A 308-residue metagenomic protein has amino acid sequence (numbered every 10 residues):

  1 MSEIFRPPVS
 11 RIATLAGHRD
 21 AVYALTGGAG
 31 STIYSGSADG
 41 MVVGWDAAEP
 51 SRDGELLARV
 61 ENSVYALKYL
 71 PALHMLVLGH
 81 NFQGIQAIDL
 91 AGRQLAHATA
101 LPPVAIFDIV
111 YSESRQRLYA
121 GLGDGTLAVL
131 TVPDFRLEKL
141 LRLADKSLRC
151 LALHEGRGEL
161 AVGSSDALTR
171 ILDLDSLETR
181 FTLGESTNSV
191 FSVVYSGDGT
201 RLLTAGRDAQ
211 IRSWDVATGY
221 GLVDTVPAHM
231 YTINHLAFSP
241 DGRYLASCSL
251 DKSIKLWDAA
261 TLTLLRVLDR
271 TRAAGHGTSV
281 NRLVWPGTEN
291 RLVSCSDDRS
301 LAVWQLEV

Functional and structural regions predicted by a protein language model:
L15-V22, L57-V64, T99-I106, L141-L148 (+3 more regions): WD40/WD-repeat beta-propeller blade N-cap
G28-G30, P71-A72, E113-S114, E155-G156 (+3 more regions): Residue-level detector of Asp-centered blade-edge/turn motifs that repeat once per structural unit in beta-propeller
G36-D39, G79-F82, G121-D124, G163-D166 (+3 more regions): Conserved strand-to-loop turn within each blade of WD40 beta-propeller repeats
V42-D46, Q86-I88, L127-L130, T169-L172 (+3 more regions): WD40-repeat beta-propellers
A47-P50, D89-R93, T131-F135, L174-L177 (+3 more regions): Short loop/turn segments that connect beta-strands within beta-propeller blades
S279-V308: Blade-level signature of beta-propeller repeat domains, shared across WD40, Kelch, NHL, RCC1 and BNR/Asp-box propellers
